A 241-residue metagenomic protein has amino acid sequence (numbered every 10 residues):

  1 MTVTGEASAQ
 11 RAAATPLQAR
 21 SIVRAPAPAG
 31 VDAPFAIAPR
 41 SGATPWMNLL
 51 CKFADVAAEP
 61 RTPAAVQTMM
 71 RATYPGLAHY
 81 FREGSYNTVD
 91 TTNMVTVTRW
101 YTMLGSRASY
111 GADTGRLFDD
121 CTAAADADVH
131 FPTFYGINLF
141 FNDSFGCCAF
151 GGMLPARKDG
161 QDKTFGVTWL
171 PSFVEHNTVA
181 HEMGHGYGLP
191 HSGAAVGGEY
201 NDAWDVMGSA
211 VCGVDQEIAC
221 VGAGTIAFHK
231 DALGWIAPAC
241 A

Functional and structural regions predicted by a protein language model:
M1-S21: Flexible glycine-rich surface loops and low-complexity tracts that mediate binding to linear polymers
T4, A9, A29, A33 (+8 more regions): Extracytoplasmic low-complexity repetitive segments enriched in small/polar residues
A13, W100, H229-A232: Terminal low-complexity, poorly structured segments
Q18-H176, A180: Zn2+-dependent metallopeptidase catalytic core
F131, Y135-A241: Extracellular hydrolytic enzyme modules, especially secreted metalloproteases of the metzincin/thermolysin-like class
